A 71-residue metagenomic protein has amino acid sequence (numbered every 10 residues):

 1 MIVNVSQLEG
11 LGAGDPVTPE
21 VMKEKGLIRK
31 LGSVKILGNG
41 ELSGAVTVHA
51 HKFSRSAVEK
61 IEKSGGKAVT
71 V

Functional and structural regions predicted by a protein language model:
M1-V71: Extended polybasic, low-complexity segments that bind anionic RNA or targeting/receptor surfaces
